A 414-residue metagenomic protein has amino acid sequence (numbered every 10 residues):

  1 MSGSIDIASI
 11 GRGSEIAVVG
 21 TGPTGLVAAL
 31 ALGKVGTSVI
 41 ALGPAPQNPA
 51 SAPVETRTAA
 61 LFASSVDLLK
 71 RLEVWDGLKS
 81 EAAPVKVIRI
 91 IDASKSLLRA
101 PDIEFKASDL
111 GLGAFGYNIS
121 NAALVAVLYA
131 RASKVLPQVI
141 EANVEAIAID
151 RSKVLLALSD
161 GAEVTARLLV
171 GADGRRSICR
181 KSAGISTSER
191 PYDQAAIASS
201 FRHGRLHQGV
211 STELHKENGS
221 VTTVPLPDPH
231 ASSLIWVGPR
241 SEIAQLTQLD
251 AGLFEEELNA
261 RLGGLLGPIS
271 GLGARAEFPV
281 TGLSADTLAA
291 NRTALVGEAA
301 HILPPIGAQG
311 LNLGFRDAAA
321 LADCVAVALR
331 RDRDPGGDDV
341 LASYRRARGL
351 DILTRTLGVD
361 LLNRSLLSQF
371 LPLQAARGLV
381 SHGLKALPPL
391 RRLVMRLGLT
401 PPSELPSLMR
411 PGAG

Functional and structural regions predicted by a protein language model:
I5, S9-G13, E81-S182, R190-A195: Conserved N-terminal helical subregion
E15-A41: N-terminal Rossmann-like FAD-binding beta1-loop-alpha1 element of flavoenzymes
T24, Q47, R176: Conserved Rossmann-like nucleotide-cofactor binding loop
G33-T56: Glycine-rich FAD pyrophosphate-binding loop
E55-S94: N-terminal FAD cofactor-binding segment of flavoenzymes
L69, A162-E163, L168-G267, G273-R275 (+1 more regions): Conserved FAD-binding catalytic core of PHBH/FMO-like flavoproteins
A244-L329, R333-G336: FAD/FMN-dependent oxidoreductases across multiple families
D323-G414: C-terminal helical "tail/cap" subdomain of flavin- and related membrane-associated enzymes
